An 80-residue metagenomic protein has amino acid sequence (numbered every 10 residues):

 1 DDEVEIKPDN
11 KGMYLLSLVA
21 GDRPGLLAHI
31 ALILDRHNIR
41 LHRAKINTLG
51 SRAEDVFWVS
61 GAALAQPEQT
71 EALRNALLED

Functional and structural regions predicted by a protein language model:
D1-D80: A conserved regulatory-domain signal marking ACT and ACT-like small-molecule sensing domains and adjacent regulatory
